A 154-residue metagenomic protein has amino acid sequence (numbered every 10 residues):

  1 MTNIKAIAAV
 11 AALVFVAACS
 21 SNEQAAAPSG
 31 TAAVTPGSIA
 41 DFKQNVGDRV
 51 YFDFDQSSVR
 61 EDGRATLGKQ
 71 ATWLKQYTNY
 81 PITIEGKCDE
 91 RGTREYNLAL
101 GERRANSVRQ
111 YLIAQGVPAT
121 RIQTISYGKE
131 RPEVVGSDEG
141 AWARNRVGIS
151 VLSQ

Functional and structural regions predicted by a protein language model:
M1-A8: Bacterial N-terminal signal peptides that target proteins for export
F15-A18: C-terminal motif of bacterial Sec signal peptides marking the signal peptidase cleavage site
S20-P81: Periplasmic peptidoglycan-binding/tethering modules of Gram-negative envelope proteins
S21-Q24, V34, I39-Q44, F52 (+2 more regions): Periplasmic OmpA/Pal-like peptidoglycan-binding modules at the C-termini of bacterial envelope proteins
V34, D55-G63, Q76, G92 (+4 more regions): Extracytoplasmic/periplasmic, Sec-exported soluble proteins
D48, L67-E102, I122-V134: Short, surface-exposed beta-strand segments enriched in small/polar/acidic residues
T66, W73, S107-A114: Structural preference for long, well-ordered alpha-helical segments within the folded cores of structured domains
